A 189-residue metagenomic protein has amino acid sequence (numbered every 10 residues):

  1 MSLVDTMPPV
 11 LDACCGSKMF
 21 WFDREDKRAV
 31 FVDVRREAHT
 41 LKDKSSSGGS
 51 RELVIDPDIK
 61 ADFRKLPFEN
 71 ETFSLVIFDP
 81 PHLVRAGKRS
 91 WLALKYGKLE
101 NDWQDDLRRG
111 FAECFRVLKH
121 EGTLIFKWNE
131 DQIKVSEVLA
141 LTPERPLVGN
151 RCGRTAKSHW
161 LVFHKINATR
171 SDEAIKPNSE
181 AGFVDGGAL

Functional and structural regions predicted by a protein language model:
M1-L189: Class I S-adenosyl-L-methionine-dependent methyltransferase catalytic core
